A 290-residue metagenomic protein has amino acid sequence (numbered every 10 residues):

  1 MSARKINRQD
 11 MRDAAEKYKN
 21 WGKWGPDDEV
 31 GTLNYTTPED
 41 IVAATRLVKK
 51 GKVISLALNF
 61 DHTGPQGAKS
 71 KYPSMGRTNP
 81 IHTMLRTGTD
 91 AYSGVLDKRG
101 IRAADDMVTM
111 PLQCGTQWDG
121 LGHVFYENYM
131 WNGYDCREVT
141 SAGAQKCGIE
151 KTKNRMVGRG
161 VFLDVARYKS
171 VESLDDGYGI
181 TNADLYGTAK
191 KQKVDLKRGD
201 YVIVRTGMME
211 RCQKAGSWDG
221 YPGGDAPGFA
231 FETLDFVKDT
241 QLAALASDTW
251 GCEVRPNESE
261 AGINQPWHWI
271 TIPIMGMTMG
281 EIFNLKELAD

Functional and structural regions predicted by a protein language model:
M1-D290: Active-/binding-site microenvironments in catalytic and ligand-binding cores
